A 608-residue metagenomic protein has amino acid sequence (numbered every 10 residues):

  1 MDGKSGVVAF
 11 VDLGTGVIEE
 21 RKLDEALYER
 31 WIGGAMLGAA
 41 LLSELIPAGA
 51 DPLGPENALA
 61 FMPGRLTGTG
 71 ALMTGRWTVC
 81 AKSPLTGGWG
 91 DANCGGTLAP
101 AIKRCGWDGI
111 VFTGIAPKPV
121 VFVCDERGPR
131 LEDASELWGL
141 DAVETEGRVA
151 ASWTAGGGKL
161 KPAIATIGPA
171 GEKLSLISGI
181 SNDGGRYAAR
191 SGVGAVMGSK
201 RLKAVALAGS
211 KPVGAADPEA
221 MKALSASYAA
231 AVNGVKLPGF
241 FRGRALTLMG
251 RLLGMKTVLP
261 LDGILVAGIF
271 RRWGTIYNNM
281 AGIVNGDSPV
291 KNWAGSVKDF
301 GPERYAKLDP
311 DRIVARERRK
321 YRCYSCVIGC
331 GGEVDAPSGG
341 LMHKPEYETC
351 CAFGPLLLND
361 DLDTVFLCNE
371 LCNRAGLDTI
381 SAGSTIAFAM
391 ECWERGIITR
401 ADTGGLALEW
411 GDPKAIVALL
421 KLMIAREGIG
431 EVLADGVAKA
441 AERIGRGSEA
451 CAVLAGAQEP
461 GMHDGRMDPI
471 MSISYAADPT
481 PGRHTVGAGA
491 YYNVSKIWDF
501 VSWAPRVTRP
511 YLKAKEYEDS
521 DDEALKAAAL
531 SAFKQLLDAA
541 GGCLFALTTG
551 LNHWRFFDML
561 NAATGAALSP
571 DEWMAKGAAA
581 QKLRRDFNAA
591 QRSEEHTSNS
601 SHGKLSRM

Functional and structural regions predicted by a protein language model:
M1-N93, T97-S598, G603-M608: Intrinsically disordered, low-complexity segments enriched in small residues
